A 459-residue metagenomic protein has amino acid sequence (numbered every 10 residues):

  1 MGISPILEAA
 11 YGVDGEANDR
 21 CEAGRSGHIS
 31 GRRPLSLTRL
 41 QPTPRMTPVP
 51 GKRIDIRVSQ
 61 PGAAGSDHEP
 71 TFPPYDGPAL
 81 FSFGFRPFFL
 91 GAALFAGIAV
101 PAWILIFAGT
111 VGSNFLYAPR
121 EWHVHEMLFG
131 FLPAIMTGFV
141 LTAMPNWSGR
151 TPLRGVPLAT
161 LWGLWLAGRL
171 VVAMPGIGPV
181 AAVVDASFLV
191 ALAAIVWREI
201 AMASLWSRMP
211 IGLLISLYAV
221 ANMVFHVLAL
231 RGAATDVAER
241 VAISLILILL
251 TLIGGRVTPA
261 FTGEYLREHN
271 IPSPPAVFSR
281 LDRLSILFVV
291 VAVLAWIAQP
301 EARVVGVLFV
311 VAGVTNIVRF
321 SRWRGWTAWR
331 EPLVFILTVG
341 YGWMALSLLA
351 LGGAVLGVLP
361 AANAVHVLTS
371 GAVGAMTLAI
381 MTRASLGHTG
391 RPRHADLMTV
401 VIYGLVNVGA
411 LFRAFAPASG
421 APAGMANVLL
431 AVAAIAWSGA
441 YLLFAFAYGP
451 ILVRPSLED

Functional and structural regions predicted by a protein language model:
I6, L37-D459: Hydrophobic alpha-helical transmembrane segments of multi-pass integral membrane proteins
L7, I29-S36: Compositionally biased low-complexity segments, especially N-terminal hydrophobic helices that form the hydrophobic
Y11-D14, N18: Acidic/polar hotspots within intrinsically disordered regions
G15, G24-G27, G31: Small-residue-biased low-complexity repeat regions
